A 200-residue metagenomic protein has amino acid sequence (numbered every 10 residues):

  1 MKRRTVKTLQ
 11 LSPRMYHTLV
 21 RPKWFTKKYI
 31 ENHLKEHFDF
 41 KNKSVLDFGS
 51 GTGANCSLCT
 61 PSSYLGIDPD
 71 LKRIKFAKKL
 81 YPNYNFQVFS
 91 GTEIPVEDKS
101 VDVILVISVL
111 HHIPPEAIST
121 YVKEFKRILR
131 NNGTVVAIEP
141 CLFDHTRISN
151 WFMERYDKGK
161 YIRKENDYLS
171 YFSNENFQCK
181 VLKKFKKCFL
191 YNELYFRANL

Functional and structural regions predicted by a protein language model:
M1-S44, G51-E93, E116-A117, V136-L200: Class I (Rossmann-like) S-adenosyl-L-methionine-dependent methyltransferase catalytic domain, capturing the SAM-binding
D39-F40, D98, V122: A short, aliphatic-rich alpha-helical micro-motif
E93-K99: Short amphipathic alpha-helix with an adjacent loop that forms part of the alpha/beta core around
L105: A conserved beta-strand element that flanks and buttresses the S-adenosyl-L-methionine
V109: Hydrophobic adenine-recognition pocket in adenosine-nucleotide-binding enzymes
S119-N131: A short glycine-rich, Lys/Arg-flanked "PGG" loop and its adjoining helix->strand segment in the class I
